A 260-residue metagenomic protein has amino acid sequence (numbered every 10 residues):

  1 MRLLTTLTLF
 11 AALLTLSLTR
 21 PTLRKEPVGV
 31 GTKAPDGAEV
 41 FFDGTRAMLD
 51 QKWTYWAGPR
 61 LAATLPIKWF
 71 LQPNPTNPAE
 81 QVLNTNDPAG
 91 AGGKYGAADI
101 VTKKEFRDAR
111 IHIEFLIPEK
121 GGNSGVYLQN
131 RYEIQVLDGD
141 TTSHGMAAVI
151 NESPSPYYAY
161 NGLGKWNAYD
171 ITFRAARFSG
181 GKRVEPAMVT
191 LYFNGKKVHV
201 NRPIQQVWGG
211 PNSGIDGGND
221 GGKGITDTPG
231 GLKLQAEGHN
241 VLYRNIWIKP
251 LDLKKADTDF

Functional and structural regions predicted by a protein language model:
M1-T5: Positively charged n-region of N-terminal signal peptides that target proteins for export
T8-T15: Bacterial N-terminal signal peptides
S17-F260: Carbohydrate-interacting regions of secretory-pathway proteins
